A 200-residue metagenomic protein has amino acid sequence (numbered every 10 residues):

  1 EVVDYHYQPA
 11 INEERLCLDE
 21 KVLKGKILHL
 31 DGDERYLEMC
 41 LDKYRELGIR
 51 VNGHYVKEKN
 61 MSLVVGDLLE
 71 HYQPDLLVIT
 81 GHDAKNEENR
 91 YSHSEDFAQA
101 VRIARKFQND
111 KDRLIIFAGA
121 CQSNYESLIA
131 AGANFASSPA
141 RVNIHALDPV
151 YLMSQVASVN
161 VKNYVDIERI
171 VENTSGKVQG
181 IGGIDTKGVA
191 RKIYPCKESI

Functional and structural regions predicted by a protein language model:
E1-E20: Extreme N-terminal leader/targeting regions
K24-E126, F135-P149, A157-Y194, E198: Internal alpha/beta domain cores that form substrate/cofactor-binding pockets in large enzymes and binding proteins
G132: Active-site-proximal glycine-rich helix-loop-beta segment
